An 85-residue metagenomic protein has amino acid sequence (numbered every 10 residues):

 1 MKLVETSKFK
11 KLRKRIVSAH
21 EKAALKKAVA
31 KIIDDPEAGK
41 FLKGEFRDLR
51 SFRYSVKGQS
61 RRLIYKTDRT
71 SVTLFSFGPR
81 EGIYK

Functional and structural regions predicted by a protein language model:
K2-V4, L12-K14, K22-A23, Y54-R62 (+1 more regions): Enriched for short, Lys/Arg-rich terminal
A19-A38, S76: A short, compositionally biased N-terminal segment around positions ~18-40 that is enriched in charged/polar residues
A30-S55: A short, surface-exposed loop/turn module that caps and links secondary-structure elements
